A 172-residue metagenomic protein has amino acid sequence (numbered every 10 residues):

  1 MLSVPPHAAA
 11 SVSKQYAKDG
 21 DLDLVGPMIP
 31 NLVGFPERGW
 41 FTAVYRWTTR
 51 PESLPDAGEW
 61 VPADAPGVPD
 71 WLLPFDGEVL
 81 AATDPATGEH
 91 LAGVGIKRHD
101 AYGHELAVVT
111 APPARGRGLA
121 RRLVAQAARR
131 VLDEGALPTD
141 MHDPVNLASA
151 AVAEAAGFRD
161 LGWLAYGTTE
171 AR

Functional and structural regions predicted by a protein language model:
M1-V68: Acyl-donor-binding surface of acyltransferase catalytic domains
G39-T48, R159-R172: Conserved catalytic-core motifs of GNAT/GCN5-like acyltransferases
L54-E89: Internal catalytic-core helix/loop-beta-alpha segment that presents or stabilizes conserved functional determinants
D76-E78, T83-P85, L91-G103, A107-A111: A conserved beta-strand-loop-helix scaffold within acyl/acetyltransferase catalytic domains
H90-G93, L161-W163: Residue-level detector of high-confidence beta-strand sites
Y102, V131-D143: Conserved GNAT acetyl-CoA-binding A-motif
T110, G116-L132, S149-A155: Conserved acetyl-CoA-binding loop-helix of GNAT-fold acetyltransferases
T139-E154, R159, G167-A171: Conserved beta-strand-loop-alpha-helix junction that forms the acyl-donor binding cleft
